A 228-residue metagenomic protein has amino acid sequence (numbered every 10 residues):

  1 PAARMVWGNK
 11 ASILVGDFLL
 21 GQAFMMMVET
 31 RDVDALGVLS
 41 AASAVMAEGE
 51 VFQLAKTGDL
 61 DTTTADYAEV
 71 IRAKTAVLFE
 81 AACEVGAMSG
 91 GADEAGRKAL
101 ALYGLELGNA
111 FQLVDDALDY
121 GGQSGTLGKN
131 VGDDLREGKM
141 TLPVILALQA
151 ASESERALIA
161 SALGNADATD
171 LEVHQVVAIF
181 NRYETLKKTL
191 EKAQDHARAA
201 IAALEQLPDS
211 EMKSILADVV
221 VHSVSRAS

Functional and structural regions predicted by a protein language model:
P1-S228: All-alpha prenyltransferase/terpene-synthase fold signal
